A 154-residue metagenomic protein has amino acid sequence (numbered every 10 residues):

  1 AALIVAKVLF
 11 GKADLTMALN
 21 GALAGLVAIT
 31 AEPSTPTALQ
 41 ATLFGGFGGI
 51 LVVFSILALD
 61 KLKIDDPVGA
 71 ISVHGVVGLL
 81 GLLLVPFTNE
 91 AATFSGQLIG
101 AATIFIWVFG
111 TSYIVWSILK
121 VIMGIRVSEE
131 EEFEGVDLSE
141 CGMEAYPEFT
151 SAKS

Functional and structural regions predicted by a protein language model:
A1-S154: Glycine- and aromatic-enriched membrane alpha-helices
